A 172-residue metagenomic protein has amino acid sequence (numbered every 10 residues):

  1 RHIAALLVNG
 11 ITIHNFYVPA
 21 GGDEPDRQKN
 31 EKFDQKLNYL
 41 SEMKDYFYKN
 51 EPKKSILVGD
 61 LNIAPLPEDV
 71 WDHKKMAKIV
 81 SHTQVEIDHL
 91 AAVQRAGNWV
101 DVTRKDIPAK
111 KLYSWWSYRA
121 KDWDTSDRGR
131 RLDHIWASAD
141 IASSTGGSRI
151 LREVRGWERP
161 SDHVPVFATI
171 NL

Functional and structural regions predicted by a protein language model:
R1-L172: Active-site regions of metal-assisted phosphoester/phosphodiester hydrolases, unifying DNase/endonuclease modules
